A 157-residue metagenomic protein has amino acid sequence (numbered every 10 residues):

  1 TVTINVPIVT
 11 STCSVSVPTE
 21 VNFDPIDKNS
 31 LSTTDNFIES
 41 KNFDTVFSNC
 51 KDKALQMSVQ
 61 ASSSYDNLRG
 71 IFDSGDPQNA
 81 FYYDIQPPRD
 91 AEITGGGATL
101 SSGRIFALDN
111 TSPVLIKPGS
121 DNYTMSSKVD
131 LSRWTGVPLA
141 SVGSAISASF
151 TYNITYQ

Functional and structural regions predicted by a protein language model:
T1-Q157: Mature extracellular/passenger domains of Gram-negative fimbrial/pilin and adhesin proteins
